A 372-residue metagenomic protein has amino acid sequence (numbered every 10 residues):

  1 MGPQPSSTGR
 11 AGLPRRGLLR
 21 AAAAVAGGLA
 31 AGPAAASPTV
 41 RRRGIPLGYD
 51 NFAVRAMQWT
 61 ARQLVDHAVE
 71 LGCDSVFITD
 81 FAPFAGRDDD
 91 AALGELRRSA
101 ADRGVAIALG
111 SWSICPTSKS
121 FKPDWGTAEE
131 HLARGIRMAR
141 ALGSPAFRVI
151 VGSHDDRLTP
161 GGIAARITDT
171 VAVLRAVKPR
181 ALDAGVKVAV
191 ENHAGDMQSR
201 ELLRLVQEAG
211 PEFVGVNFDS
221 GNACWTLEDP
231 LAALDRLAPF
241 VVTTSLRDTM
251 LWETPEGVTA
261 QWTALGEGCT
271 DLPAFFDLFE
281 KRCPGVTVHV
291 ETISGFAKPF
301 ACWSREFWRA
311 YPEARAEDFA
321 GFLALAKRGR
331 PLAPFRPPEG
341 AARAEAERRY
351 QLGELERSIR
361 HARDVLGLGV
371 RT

Functional and structural regions predicted by a protein language model:
G2-P5, G9, R16, A21-G28 (+6 more regions): Histidine-acidic metal/acid-base catalytic patches
A22, T39, V65, S99-D102 (+3 more regions): Active-site acidic/histidine proton-transfer and metal-coordination neighborhood in alpha/beta enzyme cores
I45-D50, V76-I78, I107-S111, F147-V149 (+4 more regions): Hydrophobic faces of well-ordered beta-strands that scaffold small-molecule active sites in alpha/beta enzyme cores
G48-T60, T117-E129: Active-site mouth loops of central-metabolism enzymes
F52-V54, F81, W112-C115, G152-H154 (+4 more regions): Active-site beta-loop-alpha junctions enriched in small/polar residues
Q63-T79, G143: Catalytic domains of carbohydrate-active enzymes, especially glycoside hydrolases
F77-L96, H154-L158: Glycine-rich, proline-tolerant flexible connector loops at the mouths of alpha/beta enzymes
A82, C115-W125, T263-G266: The substrate-binding groove and active-site-proximal loops of carbohydrate-active enzymes, especially glycoside
